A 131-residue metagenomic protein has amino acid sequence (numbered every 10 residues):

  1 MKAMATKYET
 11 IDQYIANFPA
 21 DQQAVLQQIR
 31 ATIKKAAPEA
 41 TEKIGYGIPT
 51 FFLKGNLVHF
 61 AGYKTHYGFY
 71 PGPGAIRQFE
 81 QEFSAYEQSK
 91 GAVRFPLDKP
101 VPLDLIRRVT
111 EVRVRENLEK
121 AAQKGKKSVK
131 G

Functional and structural regions predicted by a protein language model:
M1-G131: Charge-dense, helix-prone N-terminal extensions
